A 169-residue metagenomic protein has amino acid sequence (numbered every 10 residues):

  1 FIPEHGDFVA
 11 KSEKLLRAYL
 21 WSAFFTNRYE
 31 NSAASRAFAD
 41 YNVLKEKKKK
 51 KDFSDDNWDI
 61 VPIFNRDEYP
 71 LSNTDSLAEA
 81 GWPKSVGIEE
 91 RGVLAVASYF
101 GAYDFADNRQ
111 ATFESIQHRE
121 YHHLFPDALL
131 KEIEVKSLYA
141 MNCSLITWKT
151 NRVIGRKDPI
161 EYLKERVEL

Functional and structural regions predicted by a protein language model:
F1-I2: Polyanionic (Asp/Glu-rich) segments that form extended negatively charged tracts
G6-F24: Short secondary-structure subsegments characteristic of cysteine-rich extracellular domains
E13-K14, A18, R91-L94, M141-S144: Non-catalytic, well-ordered alpha-helical scaffold segments
Y19, K47, E165-R166: Residues that form generic nucleotide/phosphate-binding pockets
A23-T26, D127, T150-V153, K157: Hydrophobic alpha-helical segments
F24-Y121, L129: Intrinsically disordered, low-complexity N-proximal targeting/linker segments that flank membranes
A111-N142, D158-P159: Histidine-centered nuclease catalytic patch
Y139-E168: Short Cys/His-centered divalent metal-binding micro-motifs
